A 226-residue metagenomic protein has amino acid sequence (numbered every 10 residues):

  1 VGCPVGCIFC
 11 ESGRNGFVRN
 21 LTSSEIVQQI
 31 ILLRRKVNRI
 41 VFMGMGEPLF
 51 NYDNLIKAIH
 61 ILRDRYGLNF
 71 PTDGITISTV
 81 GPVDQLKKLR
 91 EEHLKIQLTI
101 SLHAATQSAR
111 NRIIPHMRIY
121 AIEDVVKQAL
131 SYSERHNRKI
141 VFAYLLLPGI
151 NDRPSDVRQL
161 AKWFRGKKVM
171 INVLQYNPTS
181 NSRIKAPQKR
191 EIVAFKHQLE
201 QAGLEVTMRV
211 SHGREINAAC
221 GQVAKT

Functional and structural regions predicted by a protein language model:
V1-I96, T106-S108, S131: Conserved Radical SAM active-site core
L21, F50, N54, H116-A121 (+2 more regions): Alpha-helix N-cap and loop-to-helix initiation/capping positions
E25-Q28, H116-S131: Glycine-rich S-adenosyl-L-methionine
Q28, L32, N54-I61, K88 (+5 more regions): Alpha-helical scaffolding segments of alpha/beta enzyme cores, especially the outer helices of TIM-barrel or partial
I40, I75-I77, L98, I140 (+2 more regions): Hydrophobic/aromatic residues located in beta-strands of well-ordered beta-sheets within soluble catalytic
G46-L49, L68, P82-L86, K95-I119 (+2 more regions): Conserved radical SAM core fold
E91-L94, H116-M117, Q159-A161, K225: Short, solvent-exposed amphipathic alpha-helical segments in soluble enzyme and RNA/protein-processing domains
L130-V141, L146-T226: Auxiliary Fe-S-binding modules of radical SAM enzymes
